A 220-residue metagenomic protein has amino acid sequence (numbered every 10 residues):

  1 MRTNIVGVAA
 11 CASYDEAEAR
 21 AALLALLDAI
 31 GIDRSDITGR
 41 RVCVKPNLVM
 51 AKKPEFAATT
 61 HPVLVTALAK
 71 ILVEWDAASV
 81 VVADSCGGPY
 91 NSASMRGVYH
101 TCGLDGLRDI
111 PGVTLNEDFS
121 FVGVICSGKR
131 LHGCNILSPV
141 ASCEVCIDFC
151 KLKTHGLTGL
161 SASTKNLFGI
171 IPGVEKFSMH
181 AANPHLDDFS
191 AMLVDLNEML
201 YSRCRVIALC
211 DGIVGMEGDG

Functional and structural regions predicted by a protein language model:
M1-G220: N-terminal and secondary-structure boundary signal
